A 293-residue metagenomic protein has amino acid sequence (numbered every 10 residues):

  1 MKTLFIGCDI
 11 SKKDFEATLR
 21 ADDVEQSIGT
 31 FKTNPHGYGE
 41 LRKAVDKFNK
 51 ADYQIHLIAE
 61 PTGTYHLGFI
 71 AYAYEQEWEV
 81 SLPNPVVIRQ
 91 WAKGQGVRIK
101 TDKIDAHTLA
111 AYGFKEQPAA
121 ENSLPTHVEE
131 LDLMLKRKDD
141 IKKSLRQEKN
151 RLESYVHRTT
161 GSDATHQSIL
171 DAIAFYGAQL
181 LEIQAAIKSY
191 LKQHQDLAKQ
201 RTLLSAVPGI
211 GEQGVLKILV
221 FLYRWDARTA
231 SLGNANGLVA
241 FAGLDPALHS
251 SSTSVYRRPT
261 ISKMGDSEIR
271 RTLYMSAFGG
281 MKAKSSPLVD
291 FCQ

Functional and structural regions predicted by a protein language model:
K2-A21, L109: Gly/Thr-rich phosphate-binding beta-strand-loop-beta motif of the actin/hexokinase/Hsp70
K12, G63, V87, V220: Short, glycine/acidic-enriched loop or turn micro-motifs at the edges of active sites
V24-D52, H56: Nucleic-acid-processing active sites and adjacent nucleic-acid-binding tracks, predominantly divalent metal-dependent
I58-G68: Acidic, metal-coordinating catalytic cores used for nucleic-acid/nucleotide bond scission and strand-transfer chemistry
Y74: Anion (oxyanion) recognition and catalysis
S81-S205: Long, charge-rich intrinsically disordered scaffolds of nucleic-acid metabolism proteins
G211-E212, L238: Small-residue hinge/turn detector
I218-Q293: Phosphate-backbone recognition surface of nucleic-acid-processing proteins
